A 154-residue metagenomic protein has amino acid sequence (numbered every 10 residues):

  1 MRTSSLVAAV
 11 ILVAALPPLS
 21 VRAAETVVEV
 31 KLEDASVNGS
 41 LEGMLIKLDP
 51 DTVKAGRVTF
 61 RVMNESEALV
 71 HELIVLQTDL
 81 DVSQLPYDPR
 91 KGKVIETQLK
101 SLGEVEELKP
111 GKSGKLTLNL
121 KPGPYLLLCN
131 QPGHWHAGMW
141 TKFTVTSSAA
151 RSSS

Functional and structural regions predicted by a protein language model:
M1-S5: Positively charged n-region of N-terminal signal peptides that target proteins for export
V7-P17: Bacterial N-terminal signal peptides
L19-A23: Sec/Tat signal peptide C-region and signal peptidase I cleavage site
A24, E67-A68, E106-S154: Extracellular/periplasmic metallocenter environments
E25-R57: N-terminal edge beta-strand
L48-V75, G114-L128: Beta-strand cores of secreted/periplasmic/IMS beta-sandwich domains, seen most often in copper-related folds
N64-K93: Contiguous segments within soluble domain cores/interaction surfaces
K93-L102: Short beta-strand and strand-turn-strand segments in soluble, beta-rich domains
